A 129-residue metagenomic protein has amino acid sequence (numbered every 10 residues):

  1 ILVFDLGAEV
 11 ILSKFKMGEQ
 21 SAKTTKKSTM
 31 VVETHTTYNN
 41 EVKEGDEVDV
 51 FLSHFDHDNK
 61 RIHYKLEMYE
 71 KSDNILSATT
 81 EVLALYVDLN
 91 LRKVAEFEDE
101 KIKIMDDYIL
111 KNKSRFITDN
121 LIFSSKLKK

Functional and structural regions predicted by a protein language model:
I1-E9: Conserved N-terminal beta-strand and adjoining loop/helix that marks the start of the Nudix/MutT-like hydrolase domain
G7, F15, Y108-N112: Alpha-helix boundary/capping residues
A8-I11, N120: Charged, low-complexity, helix-prone segments enriched in Lys/Glu/Asp/Gln
I11-I62, S77-T80: Hydrophobic beta-strand-centered segment that forms part of the acyl-chain substrate-binding groove
K43-E47, F55-K129: HotDog/MaoC-like acyl-thioester-processing domains
